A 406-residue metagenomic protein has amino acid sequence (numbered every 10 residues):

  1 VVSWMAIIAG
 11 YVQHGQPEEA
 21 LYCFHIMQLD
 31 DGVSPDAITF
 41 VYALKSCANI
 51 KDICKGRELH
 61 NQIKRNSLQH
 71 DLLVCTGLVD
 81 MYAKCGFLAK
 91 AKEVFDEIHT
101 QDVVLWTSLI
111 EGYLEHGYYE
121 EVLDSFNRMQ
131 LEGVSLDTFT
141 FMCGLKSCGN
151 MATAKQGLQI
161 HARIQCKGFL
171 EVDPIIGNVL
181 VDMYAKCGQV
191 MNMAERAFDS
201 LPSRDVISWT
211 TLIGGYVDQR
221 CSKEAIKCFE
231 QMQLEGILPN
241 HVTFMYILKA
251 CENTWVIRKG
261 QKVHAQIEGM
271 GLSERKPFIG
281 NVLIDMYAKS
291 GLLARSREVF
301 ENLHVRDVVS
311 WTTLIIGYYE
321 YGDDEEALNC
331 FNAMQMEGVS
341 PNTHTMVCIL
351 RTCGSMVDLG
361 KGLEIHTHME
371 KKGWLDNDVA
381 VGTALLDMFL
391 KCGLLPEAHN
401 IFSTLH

Functional and structural regions predicted by a protein language model:
S3, C23, L59, V94 (+9 more regions): Alpha-helical solenoid repeat scaffolds, predominantly canonical TPR units
W4-M5, A9, A20, D36-V41 (+33 more regions): Pentatricopeptide repeat
D31-G32, S67, I98, D102 (+10 more regions): Inter-helix linker motif
E97, A197-R204, S208, G214 (+3 more regions): Long hydrophobic segments that form regular secondary structure
